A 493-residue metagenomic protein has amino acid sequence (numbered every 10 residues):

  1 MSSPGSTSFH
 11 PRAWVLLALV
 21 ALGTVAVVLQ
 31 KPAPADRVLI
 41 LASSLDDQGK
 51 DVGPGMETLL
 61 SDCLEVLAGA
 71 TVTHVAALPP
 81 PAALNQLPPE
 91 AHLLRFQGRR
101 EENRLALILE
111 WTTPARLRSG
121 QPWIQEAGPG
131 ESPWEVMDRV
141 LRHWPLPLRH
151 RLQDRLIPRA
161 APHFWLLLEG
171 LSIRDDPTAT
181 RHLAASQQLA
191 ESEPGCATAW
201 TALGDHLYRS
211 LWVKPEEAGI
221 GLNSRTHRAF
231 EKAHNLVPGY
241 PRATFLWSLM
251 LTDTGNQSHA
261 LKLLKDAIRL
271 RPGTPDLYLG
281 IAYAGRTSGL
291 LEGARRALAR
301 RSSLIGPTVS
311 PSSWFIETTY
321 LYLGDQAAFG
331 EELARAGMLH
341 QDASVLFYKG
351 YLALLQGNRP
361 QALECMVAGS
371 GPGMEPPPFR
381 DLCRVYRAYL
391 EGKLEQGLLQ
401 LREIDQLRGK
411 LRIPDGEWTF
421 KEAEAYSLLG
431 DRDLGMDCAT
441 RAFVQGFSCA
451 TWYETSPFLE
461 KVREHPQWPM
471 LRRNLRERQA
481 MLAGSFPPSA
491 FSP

Functional and structural regions predicted by a protein language model:
M1-G5: N-terminal intrinsically disordered, acidic low-complexity segments at the extreme N-terminus
F9-A13, A18-A353, N358-Q361, C365 (+1 more regions): Acidic, proline/glycine-rich low-complexity intrinsically disordered segments
A197-T198, P241-R242, T274-L277, I305-W314 (+5 more regions): Boundary/linker segments of alpha-helical solenoid repeat arrays
Y283-R286, S312-L321, F379-E391, G416-F420 (+1 more regions): TPR/TPR-like alpha-solenoid helical repeat scaffolds
A328, L394-Q396, G430-G435, K461-M470: Structural helix-adjacent loops and short alpha-helical linkers that scaffold large soluble proteins
G350-I413, E422-D433: Helix-coil-helix junctions within alpha-helical repeat/solenoid scaffolds
R432, M436-T451: Eukaryotic low-complexity, mixed-charge intrinsically disordered interaction/regulatory segments enriched in acidic
E454-P493: Terminal, low-structured helical/coil segments at or just beyond the last alpha-helical repeat
